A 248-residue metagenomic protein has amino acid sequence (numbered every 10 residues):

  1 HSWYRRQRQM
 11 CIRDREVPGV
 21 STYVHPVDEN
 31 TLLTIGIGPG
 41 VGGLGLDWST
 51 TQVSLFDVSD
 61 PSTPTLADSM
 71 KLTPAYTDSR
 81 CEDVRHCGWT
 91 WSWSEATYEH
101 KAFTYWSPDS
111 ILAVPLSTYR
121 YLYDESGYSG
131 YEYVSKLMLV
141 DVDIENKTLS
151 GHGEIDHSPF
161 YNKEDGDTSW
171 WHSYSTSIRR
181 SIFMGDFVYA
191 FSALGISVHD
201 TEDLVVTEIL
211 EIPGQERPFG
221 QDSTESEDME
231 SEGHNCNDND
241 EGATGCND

Functional and structural regions predicted by a protein language model:
H1-R8, I12: Single conserved hydrophobic/aromatic residue that forms the stacking wall/gate of nucleotide- or nucleobase-binding
R5-R6, S49-D60, G127-E145: Beta-propeller blade signature
H25-V27, S92-I111, H172-M184, D222 (+2 more regions): Structural signature of eukaryotic scaffold interfaces centered on beta-propeller domains
N30-G43, T104, S110-L122, R179-S192 (+1 more regions): Short beta-strand elements that form the blades of beta-propeller/WD-repeat-like and other beta-sheet-rich scaffold
G42-D47, W93-S94, Y123-Y131: Short consensus segments that form the blades of beta-propeller domains, in both extracellular/periplasmic
F56-P64, L139-H152, D200-T207: Short loop/turn segments immediately following beta-strands, especially the blade-tip and inter-blade linker loops
D68-E95, H152-S173, I212-E225, G233-N237: Surface-exposed loop and turn segments in beta-propeller and other repeat-based domains that flank or scaffold
I182-G220, G233-D240, G245: Blade-level signature of beta-propeller repeat domains, shared across WD40, Kelch, NHL, RCC1 and BNR/Asp-box propellers
